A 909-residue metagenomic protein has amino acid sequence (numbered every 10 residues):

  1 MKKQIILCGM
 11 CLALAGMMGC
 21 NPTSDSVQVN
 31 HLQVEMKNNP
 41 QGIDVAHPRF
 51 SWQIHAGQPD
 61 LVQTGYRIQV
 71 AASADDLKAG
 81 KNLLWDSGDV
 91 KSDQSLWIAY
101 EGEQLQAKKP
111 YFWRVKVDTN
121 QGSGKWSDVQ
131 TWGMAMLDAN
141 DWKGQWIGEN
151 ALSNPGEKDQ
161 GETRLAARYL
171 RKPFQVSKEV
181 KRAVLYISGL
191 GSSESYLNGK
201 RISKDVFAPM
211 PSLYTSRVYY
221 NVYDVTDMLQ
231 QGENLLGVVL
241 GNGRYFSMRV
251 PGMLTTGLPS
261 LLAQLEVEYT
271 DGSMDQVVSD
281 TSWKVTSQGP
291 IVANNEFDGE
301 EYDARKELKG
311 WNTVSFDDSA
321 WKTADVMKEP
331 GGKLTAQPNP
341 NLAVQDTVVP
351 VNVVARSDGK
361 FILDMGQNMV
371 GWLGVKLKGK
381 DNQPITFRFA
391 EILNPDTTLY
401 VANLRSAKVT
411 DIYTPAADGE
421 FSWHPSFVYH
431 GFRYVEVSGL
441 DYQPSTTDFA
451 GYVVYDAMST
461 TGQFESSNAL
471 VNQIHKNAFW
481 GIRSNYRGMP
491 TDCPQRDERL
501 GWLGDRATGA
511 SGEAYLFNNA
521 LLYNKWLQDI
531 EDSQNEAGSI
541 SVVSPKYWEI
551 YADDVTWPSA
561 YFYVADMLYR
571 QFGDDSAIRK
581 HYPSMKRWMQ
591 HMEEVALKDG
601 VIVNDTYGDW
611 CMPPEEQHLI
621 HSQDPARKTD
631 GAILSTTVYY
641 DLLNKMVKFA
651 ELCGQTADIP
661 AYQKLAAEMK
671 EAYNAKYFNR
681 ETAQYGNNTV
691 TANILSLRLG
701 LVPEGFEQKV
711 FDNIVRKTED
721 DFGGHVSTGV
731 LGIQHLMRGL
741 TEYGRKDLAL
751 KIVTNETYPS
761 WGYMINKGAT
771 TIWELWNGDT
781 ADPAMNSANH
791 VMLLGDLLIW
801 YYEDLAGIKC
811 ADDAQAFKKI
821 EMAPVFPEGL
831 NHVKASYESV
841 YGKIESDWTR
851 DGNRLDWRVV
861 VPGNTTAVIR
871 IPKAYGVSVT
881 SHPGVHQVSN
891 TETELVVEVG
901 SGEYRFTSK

Functional and structural regions predicted by a protein language model:
M1-Q4: Positively charged n-region of N-terminal signal peptides that target proteins for export
M18-G19: C-terminal motif of bacterial Sec signal peptides marking the signal peptidase cleavage site
D25-P110, R114-R496, G504-D505, L521-L522 (+4 more regions): Extracellular/oxidizing-compartment recognition motifs
K158-L165, I202, M210-Y214, D224-T226 (+19 more regions): Alpha-helix capping and helix-loop boundary segments enriched in small/acidic/polar residues
A183-I187, L197, W372-E391, F427 (+6 more regions): Alpha-helical support elements that line or immediately flank enzyme active sites and cofactor-binding pockets
G191-S192, L262, D280-S287, Q443-N477 (+9 more regions): Active-site acid/base region of carbohydrate-active enzymes
L236, Y302, D497-E498, L516 (+7 more regions): C-terminal capping/lid segments that line or modulate ligand- or cofactor-binding pockets
V239, G257-E266, V278-G310, A336-T347 (+2 more regions): Non-catalytic C-terminal accessory modules of carbohydrate-active enzymes
